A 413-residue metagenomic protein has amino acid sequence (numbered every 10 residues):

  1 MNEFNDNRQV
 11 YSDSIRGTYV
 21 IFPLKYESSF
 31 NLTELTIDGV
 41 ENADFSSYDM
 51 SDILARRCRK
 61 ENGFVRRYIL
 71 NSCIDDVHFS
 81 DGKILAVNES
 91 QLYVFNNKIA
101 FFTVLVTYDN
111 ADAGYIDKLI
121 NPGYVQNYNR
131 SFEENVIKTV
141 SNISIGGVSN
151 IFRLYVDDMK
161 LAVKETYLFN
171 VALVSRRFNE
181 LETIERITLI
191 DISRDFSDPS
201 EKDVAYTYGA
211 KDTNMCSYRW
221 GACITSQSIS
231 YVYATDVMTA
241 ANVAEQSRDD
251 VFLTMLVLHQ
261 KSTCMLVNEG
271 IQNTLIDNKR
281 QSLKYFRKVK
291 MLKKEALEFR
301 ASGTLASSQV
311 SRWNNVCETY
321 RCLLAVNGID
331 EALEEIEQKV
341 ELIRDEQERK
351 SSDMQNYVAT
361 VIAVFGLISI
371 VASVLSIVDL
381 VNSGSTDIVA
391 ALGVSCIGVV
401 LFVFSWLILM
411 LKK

Functional and structural regions predicted by a protein language model:
M1-R219: Short Lys/Arg-enriched alpha/beta "domain-start" segment
N110-N121, I276-Q281, Y285, S383-T386: Intrinsic-disorder/low-complexity, polar/charged segments
Y167, V171-W313: Membrane-proximal, solvent-exposed terminal domains/tails of membrane-associated proteins
M255-I377: Membrane-associated alpha-helical segments
A359-K413: Alpha-helical transmembrane anchor segments
